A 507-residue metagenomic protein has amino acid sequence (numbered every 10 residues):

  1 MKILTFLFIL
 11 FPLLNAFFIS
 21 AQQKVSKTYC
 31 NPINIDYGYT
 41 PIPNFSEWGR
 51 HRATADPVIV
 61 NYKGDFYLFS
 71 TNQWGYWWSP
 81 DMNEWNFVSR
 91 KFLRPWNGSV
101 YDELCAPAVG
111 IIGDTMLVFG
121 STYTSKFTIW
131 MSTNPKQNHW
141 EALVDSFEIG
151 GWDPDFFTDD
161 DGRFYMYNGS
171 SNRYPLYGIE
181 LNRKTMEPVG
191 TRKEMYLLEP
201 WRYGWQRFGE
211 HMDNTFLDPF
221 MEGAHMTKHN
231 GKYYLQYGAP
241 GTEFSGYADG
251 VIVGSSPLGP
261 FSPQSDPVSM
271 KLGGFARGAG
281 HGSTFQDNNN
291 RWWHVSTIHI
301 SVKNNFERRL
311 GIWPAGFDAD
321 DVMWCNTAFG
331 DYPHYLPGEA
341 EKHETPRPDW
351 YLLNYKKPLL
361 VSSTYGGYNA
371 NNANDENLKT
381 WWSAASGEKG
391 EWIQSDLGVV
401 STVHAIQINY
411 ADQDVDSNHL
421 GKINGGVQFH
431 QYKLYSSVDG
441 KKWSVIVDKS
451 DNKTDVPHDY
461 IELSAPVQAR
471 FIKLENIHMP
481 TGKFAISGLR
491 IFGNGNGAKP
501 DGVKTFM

Functional and structural regions predicted by a protein language model:
M1-Q23: Bacterial Sec-dependent N-terminal signal peptides
Q22-F216, K228-G274, N289-R291, T297-K342 (+1 more regions): Beta-rich carbohydrate-recognition and catalytic domains
T54-D56, L104-A106, G151-P154, M221-A224 (+4 more regions): Conserved positions at the start
Y177-V189, E341-E376, T505-M507: Predominantly extracellular/luminal regions of secreted and cell-surface proteins, especially disulfide-bonded
S283-F285: Catalytic nucleophile loop of clan PA
I312, Y355-K356, V403, I486: Hydrophobic residues on conserved beta-strands that form the core of alpha/beta folds
D375-V447, P457-M507: Aromatic, loop-rich ligand-recognition surfaces of beta-strand-rich domains
S450-K453: Short beta-strand segments within Ig-like beta-sandwich modules, predominantly Fibronectin type-III
